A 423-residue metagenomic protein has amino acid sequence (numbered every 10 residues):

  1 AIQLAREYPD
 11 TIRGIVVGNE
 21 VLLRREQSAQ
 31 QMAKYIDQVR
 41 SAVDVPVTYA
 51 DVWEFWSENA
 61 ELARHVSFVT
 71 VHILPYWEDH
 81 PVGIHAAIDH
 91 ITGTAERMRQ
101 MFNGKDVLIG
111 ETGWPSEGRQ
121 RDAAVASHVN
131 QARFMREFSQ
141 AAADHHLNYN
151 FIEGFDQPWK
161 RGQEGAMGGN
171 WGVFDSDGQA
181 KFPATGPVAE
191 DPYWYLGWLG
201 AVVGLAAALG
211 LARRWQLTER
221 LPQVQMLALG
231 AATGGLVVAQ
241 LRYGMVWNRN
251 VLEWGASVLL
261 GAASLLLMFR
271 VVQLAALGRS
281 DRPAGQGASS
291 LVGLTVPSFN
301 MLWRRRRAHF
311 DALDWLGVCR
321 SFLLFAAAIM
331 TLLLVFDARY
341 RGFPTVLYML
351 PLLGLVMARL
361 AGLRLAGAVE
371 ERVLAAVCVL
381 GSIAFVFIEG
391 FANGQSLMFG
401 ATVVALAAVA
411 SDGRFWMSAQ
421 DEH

Functional and structural regions predicted by a protein language model:
A1-A5, E26-I36, V52-S67: Distinct, well-ordered alpha-helical segments
Q3-S28, W56, L108-I109: Active-site groove signature of glycoside hydrolases
R13, D51-H90, W114-P115: Aromatic- and acid-rich polysaccharide-binding/catalytic face of secreted or lumenal carbohydrate-active enzymes
N19, D37-S57, G104-G110, L147-Q157: Aromatic-lined carbohydrate-recognition surfaces of secreted/lumenal glycan-active proteins
W77-G118, R341-T345: Glycoside hydrolase catalytic-domain groove-lining segments
D106, P115, D122-T185: Substrate-binding cleft of secreted/luminal carbohydrate-active enzymes
P192-Q216, A262-L266: Selective detector of the "anchor" transmembrane alpha-helix that sits immediately C-terminal
E219-H423: Alpha-helical transmembrane segments of integral membrane proteins
